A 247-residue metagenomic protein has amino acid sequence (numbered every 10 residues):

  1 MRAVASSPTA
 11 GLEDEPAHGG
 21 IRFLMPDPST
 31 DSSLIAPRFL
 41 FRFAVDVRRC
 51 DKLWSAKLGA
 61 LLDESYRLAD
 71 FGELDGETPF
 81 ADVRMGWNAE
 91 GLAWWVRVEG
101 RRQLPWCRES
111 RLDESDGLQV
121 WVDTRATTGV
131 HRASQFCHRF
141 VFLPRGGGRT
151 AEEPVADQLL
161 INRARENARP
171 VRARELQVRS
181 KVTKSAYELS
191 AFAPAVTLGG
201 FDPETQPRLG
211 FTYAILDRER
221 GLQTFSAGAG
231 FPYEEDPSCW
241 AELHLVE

Functional and structural regions predicted by a protein language model:
R2-A5: Compositionally biased, low-complexity segments
S7-P8, E15-A17: Short, low-complexity intrinsically disordered segments enriched in A/P/G/S/L with frequent Arg, especially at protein
A10-L12, L24: Intrinsically disordered, low-complexity repeat segments enriched in small/polar residues
G19-E247: Structural preference for beta-rich elements and adjacent junctions enriched in aromatics
